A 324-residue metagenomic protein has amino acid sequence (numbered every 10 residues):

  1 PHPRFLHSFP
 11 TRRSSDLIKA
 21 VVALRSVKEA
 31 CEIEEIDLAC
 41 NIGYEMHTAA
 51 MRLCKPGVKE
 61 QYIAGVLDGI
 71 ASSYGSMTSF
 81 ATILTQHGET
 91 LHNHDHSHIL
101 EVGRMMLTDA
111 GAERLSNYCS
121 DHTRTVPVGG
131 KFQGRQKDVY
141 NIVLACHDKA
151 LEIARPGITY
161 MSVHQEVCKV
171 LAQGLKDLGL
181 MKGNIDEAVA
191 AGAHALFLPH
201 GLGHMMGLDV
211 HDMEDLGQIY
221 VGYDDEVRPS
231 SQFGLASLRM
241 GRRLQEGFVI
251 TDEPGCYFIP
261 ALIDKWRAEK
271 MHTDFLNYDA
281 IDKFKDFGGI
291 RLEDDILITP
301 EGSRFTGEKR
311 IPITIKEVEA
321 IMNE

Functional and structural regions predicted by a protein language model:
P1-T11: Single conserved hydrophobic/aromatic residue that forms the stacking wall/gate of nucleotide- or nucleobase-binding
R12-E324: Active-site neighborhoods and metal-handling regions in enzymes and metal-associated proteins
